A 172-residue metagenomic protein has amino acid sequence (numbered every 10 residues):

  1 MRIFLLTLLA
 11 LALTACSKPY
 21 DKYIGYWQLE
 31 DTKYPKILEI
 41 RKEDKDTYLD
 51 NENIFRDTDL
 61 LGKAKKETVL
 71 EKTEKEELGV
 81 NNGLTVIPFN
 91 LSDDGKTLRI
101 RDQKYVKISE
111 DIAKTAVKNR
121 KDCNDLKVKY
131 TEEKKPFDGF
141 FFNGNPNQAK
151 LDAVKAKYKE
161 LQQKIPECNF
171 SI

Functional and structural regions predicted by a protein language model:
M1-T7: Sec-dependent signal peptide recognition, specifically the positively charged N-region followed immediately by
L8, K18-P19: Structural motif
A12-A15: C-terminal motif of bacterial Sec signal peptides marking the signal peptidase cleavage site
P19-L49, K135-F142: Short, solvent-exposed loop/hinge segments that bridge or flank secondary-structure elements
D21, T32-Y34, K63-A64, G83-T85 (+2 more regions): Residues that act as N-cap/strand-start positions at coil-to-secondary-structure junctions
K33-G83, A156-I172: N-terminal glycine/threonine-rich, aromatic-flanked beta-hairpin/loop signature
K72-I172: Beta-sheet ligand-binding and adhesion/scaffold domains
